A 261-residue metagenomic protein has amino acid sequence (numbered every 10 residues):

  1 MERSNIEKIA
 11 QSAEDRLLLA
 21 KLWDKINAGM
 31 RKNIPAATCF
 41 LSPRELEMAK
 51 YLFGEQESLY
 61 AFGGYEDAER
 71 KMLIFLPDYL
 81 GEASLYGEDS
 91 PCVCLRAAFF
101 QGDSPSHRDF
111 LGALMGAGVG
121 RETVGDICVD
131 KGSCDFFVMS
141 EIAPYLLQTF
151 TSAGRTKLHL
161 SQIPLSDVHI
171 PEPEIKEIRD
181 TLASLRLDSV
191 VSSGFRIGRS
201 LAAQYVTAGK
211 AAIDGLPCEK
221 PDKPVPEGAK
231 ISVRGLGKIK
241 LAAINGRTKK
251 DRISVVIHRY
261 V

Functional and structural regions predicted by a protein language model:
M1-G194, P217, P224, K230 (+1 more regions): Ferredoxin-like alpha/beta domains used as RNA- or RNAP-binding modules
Y205-V206, V225: Short, well-ordered loop/turn sites that connect or cap secondary structure elements
A208-L216: Short, structured beta-strand/loop micro-motifs enriched in basic residues and often containing a Trp
A212, K223-P226: Short secondary-structure transition/capping segments
